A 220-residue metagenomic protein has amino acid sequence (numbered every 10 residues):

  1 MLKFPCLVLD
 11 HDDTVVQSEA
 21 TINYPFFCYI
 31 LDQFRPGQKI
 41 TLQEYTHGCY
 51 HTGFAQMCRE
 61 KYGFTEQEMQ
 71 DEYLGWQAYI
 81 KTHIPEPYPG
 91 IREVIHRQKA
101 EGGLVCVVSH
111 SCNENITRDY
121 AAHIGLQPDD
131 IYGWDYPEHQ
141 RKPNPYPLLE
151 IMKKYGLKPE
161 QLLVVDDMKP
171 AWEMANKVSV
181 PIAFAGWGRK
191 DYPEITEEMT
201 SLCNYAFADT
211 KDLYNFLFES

Functional and structural regions predicted by a protein language model:
M1-P5, N113, R118-S220: Asp-based, Mg2+/Mn2+-dependent phosphohydrolase catalytic module
L2-E93, E101, E114-N115: N-terminal helical cap/lid subdomain that shapes the substrate entry/recognition surface in HAD-like hydrolases
L31, R35, G63, K99-G102 (+4 more regions): Glycine-centered loop/turn motif at secondary-structure junctions
Y73, V94-A122, Y132: Substrate-recognition element of Asp-dependent hydrolases with the DxDx(T/V) motif
G90-V94, P147-E150: Well-ordered alpha-helical segments embedded in enzymatic catalytic cores
